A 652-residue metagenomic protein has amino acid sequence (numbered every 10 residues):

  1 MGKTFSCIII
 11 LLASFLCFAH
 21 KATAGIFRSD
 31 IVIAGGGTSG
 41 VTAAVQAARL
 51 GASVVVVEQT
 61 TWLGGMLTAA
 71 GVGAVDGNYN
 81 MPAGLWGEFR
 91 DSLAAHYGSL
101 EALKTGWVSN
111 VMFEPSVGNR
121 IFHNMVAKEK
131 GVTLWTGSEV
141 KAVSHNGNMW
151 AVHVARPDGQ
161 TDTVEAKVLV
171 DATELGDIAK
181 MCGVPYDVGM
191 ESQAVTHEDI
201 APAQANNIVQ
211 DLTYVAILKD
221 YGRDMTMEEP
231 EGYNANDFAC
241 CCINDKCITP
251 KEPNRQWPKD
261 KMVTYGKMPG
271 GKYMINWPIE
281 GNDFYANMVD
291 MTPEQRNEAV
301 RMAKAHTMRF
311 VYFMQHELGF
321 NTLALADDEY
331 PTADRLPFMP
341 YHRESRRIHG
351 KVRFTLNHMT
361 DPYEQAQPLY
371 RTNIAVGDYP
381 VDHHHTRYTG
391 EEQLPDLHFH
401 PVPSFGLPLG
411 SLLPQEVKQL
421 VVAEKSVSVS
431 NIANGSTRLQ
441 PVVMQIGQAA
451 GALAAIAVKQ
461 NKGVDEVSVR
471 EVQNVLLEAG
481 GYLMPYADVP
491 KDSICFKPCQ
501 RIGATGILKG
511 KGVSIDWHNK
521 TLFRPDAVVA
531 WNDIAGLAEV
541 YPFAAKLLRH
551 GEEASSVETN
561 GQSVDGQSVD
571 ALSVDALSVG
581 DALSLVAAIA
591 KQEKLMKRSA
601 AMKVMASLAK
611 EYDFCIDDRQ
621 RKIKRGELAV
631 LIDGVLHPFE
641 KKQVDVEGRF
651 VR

Functional and structural regions predicted by a protein language model:
S6-C17: Bacterial N-terminal signal peptides
A19-A24: Boundary at the C-terminal end of the N-terminal hydrophobic targeting segment
I26-G37: Beta1/beta-strand and adjacent pyrophosphate-binding region of the FAD-binding site in flavoprotein oxidoreductases
G40: N-terminal Rossmann-fold NAD(P) dinucleotide-binding loop
Q46, A52-S53, E58-A142, N146 (+2 more regions): Conserved N-terminal/central alpha/beta ligand/cofactor-binding core
G137, A155-V168, A172-V475: Flavin (FAD/FMN)-binding glycine-rich loop and adjacent Rossmann-like elements that form
Y486-V489, F496-L508: Charged, amphipathic alpha-helical linkers/stalks
A504-G561, D565-R652: Terminal recognition/anchoring or ligand-binding modules at protein termini
